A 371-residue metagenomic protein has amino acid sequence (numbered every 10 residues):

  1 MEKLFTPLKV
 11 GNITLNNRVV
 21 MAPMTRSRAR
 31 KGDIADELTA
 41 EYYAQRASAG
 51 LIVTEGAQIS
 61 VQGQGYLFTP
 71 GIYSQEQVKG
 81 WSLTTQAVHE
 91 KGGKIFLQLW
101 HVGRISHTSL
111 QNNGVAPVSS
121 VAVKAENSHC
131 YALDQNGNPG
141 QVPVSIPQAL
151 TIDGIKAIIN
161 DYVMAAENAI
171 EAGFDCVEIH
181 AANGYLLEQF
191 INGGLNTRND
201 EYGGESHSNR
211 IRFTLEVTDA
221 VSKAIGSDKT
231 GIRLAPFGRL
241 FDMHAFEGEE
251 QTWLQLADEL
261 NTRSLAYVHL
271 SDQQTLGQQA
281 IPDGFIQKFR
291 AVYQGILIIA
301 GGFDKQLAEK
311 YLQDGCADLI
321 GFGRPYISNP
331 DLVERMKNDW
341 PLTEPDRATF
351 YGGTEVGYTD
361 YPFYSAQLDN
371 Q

Functional and structural regions predicted by a protein language model:
M1-Q371: Flavin-dependent oxidoreductase catalytic cores
